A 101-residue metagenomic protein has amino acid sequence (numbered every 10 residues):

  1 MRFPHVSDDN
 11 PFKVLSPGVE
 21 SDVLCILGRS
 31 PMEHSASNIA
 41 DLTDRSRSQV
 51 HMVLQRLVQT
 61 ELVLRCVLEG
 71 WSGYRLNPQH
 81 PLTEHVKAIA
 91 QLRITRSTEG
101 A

Functional and structural regions predicted by a protein language model:
M1-D22: Short alpha-helical segments that sit at the start of domains
V14, L27-P31: Short helix-capping/hinge SLiMs at alpha-helix to coil transitions
N38-L42: A short acidic, leucine-rich amphipathic alpha-helix
R45-V58: Short amphipathic alpha-helical interaction segments
V58-L68: A short, conserved structural fragment
V67-G73, N77-Q79: Short, Lys/Arg-rich nucleic-acid/phosphate-binding segment
N77-A101: Conserved segment of winged-helix/HTH DNA-binding domains
